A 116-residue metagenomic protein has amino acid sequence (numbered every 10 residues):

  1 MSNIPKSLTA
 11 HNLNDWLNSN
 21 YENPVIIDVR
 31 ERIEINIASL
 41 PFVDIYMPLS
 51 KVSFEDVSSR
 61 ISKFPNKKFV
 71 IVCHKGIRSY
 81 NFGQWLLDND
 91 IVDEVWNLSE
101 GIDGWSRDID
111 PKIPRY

Functional and structural regions predicted by a protein language model:
S2-P24, R32-K68, I77-Y116: Rhodanese-like catalytic fold shared by cysteine-dependent sulfurtransferases and DSP/PTP-type phosphatases
V72: Short, surface-exposed ligand- or partner-binding patches at beta-edge/loop junctions that are enriched in aromatics
